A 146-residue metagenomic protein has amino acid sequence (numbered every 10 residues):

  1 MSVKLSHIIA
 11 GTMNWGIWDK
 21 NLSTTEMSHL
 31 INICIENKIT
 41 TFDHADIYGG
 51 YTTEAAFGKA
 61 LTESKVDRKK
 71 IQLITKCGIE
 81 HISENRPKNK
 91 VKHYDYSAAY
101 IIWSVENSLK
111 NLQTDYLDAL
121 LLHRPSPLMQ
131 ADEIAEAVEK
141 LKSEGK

Functional and structural regions predicted by a protein language model:
M1-Q72, D115, S143: N-terminal binding-site loop/beta-alpha segment at the start of enzyme catalytic domains that lines or forms
M13-W15, I47, K76-E80, L122-P125: Active-site beta-loop-alpha junctions enriched in small/polar residues
W18, T52, S83, P127-Q130: Glycine/Thr-rich phosphate-binding loops of Rossmann-like dinucleotide-binding domains
E36, R86-K146: Glycine/proline-rich, positively charged, aromatic-decorated active-site loop/lid region on the catalytic face
G50-E54, I82, A99-I101: A short linear-motif detector with a strong N-terminal bias
L61, T75-C77, H81, V105 (+2 more regions): Generic hydrophobic/packing signal
S64, R68-A98: Structural motif corresponding to the early beta-alpha repeats
